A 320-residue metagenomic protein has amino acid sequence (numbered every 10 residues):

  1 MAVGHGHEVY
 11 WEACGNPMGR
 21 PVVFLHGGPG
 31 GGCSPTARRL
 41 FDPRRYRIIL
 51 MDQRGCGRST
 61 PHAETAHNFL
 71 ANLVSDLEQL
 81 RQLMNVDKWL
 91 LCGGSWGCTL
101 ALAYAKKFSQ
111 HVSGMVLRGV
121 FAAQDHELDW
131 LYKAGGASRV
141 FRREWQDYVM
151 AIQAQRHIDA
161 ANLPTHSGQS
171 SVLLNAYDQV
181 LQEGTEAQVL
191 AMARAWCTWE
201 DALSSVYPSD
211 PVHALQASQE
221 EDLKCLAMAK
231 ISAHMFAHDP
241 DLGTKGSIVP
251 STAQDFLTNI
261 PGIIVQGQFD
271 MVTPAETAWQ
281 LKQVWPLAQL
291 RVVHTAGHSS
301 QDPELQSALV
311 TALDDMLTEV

Functional and structural regions predicted by a protein language model:
G4-P61: Conserved HGGG/HGGXW glycine-rich cap/lid loop of the alpha/beta-hydrolase fold
A71-W89: Conserved acidic catalytic loop of the alpha/beta-hydrolase fold
D87-H126: Conserved hydrolase catalytic core segment
Q110-L173: A catalytic-pocket lid/entrance helix-loop region that shapes and gates access to the active site across common
A233-Q254: Active-site nucleophile elbow and catalytic-triad environment of alpha/beta-hydrolase enzymes
L257, I264-Q266: Short beta-strand/loop motif that positions the catalytic acidic residue of the alpha/beta-hydrolase fold
M271-T277: Conserved alpha/beta-hydrolase "acid-adjacent" motif
A288-V320: Catalytic active-site module of serine/aspartate enzymes centered on a nucleophile-bearing elbow/loop
